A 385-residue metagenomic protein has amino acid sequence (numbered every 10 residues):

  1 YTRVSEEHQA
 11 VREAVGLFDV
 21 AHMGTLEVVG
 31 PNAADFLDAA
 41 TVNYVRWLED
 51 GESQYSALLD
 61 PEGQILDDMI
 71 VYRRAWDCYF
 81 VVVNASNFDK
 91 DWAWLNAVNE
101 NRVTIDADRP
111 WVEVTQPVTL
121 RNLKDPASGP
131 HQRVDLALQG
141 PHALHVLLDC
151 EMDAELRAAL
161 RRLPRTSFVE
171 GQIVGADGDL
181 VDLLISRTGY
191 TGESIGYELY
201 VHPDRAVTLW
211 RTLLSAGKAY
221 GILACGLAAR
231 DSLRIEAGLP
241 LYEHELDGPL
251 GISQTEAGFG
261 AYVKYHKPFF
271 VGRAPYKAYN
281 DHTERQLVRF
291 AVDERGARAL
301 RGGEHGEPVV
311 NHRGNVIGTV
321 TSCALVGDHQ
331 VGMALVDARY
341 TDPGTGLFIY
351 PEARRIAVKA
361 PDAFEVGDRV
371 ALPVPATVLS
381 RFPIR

Functional and structural regions predicted by a protein language model:
Y1-Y55, Q64: Acidic, proline/glycine-enriched N-terminal capping motif
V4, A10-V11, D19-A21, G51 (+6 more regions): Preference for short coil/turn "hinge" residues that link or interrupt alpha-helices
V4-E13, L58-D68, A176-S186, V316-T319: Short amphipathic beta-strand starts and helix->beta connectors
D19, D68, E198: Acidic active-site catalytic centers that drive phospho-/nucleotidyl reactions and related ester hydrolyses
D50-D60, A158-R165: Acidic/glycine-enriched edge-of-secondary-structure segments
A75-D77, V82-R385: Conserved, structured C-terminal
